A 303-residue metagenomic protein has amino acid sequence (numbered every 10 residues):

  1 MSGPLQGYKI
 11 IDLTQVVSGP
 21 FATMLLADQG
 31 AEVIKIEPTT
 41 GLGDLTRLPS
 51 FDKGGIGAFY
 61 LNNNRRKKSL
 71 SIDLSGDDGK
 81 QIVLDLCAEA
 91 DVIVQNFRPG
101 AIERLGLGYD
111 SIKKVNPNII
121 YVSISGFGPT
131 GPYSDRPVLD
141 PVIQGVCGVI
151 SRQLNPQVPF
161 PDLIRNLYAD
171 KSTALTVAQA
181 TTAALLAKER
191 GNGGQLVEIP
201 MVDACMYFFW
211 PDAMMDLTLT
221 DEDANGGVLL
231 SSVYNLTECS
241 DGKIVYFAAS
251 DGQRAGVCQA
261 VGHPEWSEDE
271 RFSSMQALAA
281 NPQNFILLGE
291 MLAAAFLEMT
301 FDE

Functional and structural regions predicted by a protein language model:
M1-R190, T220: N-terminal helix-loop segment corresponding to the beta1-alpha1 unit of nucleotide/adenylate-binding folds
T46-P49, M215-D223, V261, E270: Short, surface-exposed loop/helix-turn segments at secondary-structure junctions that function as lids/hinges flanking
F51-D52, Y60, A224-L229, N235-L236 (+1 more regions): Short Gly/Pro-enriched turn/cap motifs at secondary-structure boundaries
P129, V158-L167, E189-C205, D223-L229 (+1 more regions): Conserved Rossmann-fold dehydrogenase catalytic segment
I164-T182, M201-F209, A249, Q253-G256: Mid-domain beta-loop-alpha active-site segment that forms a flexible, acidic cofactor/metal-binding surface
A174-Q195, Y207, P211-L217, Q259-W266: Oxidoreductase and adenylate-handling cofactor-binding alpha/beta cores
V233-E303: Aromatic-enriched alpha-helical interface/lid elements that frame and gate functional surfaces
